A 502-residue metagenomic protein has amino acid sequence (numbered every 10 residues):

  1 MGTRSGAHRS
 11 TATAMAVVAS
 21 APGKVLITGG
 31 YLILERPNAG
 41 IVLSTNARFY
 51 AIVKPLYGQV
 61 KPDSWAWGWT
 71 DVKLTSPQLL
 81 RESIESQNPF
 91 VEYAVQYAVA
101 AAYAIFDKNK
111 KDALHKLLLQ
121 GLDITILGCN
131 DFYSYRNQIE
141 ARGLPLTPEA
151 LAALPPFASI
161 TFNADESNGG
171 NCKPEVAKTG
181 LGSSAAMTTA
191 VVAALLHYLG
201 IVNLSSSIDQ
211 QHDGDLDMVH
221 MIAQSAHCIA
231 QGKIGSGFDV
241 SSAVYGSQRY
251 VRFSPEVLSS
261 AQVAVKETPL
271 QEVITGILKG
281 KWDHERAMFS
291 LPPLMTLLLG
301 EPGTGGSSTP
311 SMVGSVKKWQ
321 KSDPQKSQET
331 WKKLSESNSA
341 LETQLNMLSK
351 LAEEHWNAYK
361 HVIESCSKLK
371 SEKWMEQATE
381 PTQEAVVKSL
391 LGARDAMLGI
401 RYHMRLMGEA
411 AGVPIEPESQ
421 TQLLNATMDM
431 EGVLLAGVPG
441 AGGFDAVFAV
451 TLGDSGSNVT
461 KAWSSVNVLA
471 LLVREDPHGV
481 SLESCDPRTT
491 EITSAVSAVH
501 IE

Functional and structural regions predicted by a protein language model:
G2-T28, I33-L34, V42-A177, Y198-I234 (+2 more regions): C-terminal nucleotide
G180-S205: DPxDG-like acidic metal-binding loop motif
A186, A446-V447: FabD-like malonyl-/acyl-CoA
A441-G442: Long, low-complexity C-terminal extensions of enzymes
